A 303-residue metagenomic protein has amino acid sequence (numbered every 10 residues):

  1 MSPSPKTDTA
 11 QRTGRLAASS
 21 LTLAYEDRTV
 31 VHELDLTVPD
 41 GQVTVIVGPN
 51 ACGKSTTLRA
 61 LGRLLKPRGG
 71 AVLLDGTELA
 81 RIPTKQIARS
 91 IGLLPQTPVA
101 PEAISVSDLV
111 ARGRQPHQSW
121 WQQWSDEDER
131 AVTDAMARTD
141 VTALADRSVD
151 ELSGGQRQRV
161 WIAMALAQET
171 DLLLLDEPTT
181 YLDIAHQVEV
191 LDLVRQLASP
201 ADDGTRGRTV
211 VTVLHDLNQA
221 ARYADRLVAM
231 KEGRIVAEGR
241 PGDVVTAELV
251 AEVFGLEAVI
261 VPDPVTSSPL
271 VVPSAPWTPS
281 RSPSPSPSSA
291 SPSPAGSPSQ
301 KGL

Functional and structural regions predicted by a protein language model:
L16, V30-E33: Conserved structural motif at the start of ABC-family nucleotide-binding domains
V47-P49: The feature captures the beta-strand-to-loop junction immediately N-terminal to the Walker
G62: Helix-to-loop junction immediately C-terminal to a conserved catalytic motif
G70-E78, I87: Conserved ABC transporter NBD signature motif
A111, D126-L144: Conserved ABC ATPase "signature" region
Q123, S148-L152, Q156: Conserved ABC ATPase signature
L173-E177, L182: Catalytic Walker B motif of ABC-type/P-loop ATPase nucleotide-binding domains
